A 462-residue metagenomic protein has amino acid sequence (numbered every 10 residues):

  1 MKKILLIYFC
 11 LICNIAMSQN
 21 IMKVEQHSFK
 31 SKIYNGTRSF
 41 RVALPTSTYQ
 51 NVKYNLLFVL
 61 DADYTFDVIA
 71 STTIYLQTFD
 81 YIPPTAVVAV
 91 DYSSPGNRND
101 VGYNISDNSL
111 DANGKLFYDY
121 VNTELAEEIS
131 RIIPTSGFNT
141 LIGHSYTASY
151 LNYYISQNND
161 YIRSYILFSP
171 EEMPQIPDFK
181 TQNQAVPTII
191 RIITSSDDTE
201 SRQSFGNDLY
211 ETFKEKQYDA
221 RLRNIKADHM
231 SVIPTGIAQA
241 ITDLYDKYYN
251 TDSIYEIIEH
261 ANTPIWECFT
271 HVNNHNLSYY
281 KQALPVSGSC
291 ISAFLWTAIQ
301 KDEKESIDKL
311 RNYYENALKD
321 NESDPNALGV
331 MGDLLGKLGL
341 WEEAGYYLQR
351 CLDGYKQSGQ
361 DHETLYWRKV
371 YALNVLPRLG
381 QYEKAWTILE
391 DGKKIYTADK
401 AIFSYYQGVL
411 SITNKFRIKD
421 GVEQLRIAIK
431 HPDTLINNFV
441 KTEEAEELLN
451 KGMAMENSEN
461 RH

Functional and structural regions predicted by a protein language model:
S18-N55: A domain-start/cap signature at the N-terminus of enzymes
T48-Y54, V59-R98, P174: Short substrate-entry loop that stabilizes the transition state in hydrolases
V88-L116: Cap/lid segment of the alpha/beta-hydrolase catalytic domain
N108-I132: Alpha/beta-hydrolase active-site loop
I142-L151: Gly/Ala-rich beta-loop-alpha elbow adjacent to hydrolase catalytic centers
S169-A238: The feature captures the conserved acid-bearing segment of alpha/beta-hydrolase catalytic domains
Q217-L284: C-terminal catalytic histidine-bearing segment of alpha/beta-hydrolase fold enzymes
S289-E305, N312-D320, N326-T413: Alpha-helical adaptor scaffolds
